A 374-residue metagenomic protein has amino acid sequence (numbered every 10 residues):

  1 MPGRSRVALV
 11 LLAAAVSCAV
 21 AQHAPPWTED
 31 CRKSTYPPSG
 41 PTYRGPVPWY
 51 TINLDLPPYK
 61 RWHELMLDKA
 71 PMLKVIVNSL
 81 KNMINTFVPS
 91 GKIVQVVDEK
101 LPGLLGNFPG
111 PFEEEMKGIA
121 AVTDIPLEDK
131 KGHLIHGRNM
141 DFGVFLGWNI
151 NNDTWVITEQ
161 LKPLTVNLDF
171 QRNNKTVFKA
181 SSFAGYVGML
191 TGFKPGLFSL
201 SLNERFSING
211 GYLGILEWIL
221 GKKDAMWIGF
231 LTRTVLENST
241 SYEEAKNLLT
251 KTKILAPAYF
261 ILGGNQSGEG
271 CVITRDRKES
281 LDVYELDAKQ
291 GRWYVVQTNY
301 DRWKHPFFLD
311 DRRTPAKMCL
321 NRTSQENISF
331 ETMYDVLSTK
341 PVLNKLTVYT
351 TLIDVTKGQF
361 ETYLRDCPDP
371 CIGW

Functional and structural regions predicted by a protein language model:
P2-L11, A15-K131, L236-W374: C-terminus-biased signal that marks the final domain/tail of proteins
P48-E99, F145, N152-W155, E159-S239 (+1 more regions): N-terminal accessory/precursor segments of enzymes
E115, A120, D124-R172: Extreme N-terminus nucleophile/cap motif
I135-G137, S199-L202, I261-L262, V272: Structural recognition of the beta-strand scaffold that forms the well-ordered cores of secreted hydrolase catalytic
R138-F142, N203, T274-K278: Short beta->alpha transition motifs characteristic of CBS
N151-W155, S207, R277-K278, C367-D369: Short secondary-structure boundary/capping segments
